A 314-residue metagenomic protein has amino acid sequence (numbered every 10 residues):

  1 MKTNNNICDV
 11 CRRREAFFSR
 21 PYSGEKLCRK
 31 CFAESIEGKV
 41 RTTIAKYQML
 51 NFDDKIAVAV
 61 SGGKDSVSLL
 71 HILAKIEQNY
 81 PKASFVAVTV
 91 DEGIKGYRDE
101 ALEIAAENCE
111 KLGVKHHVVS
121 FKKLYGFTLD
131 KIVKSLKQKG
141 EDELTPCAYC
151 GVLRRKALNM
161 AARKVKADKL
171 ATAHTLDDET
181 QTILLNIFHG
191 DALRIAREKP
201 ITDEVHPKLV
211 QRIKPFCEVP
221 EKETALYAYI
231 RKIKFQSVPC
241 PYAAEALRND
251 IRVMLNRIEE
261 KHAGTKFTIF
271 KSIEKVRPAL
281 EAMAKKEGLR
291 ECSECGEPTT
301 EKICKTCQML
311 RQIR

Functional and structural regions predicted by a protein language model:
M1-L185, H189-R197, E218-R231, C304: ATP-dependent adenylation/nucleotidyltransferase module used to activate substrates
A45, K55, K169, T180-T224 (+1 more regions): Flexible helical/loop "lid" subdomain adjacent to adenine-nucleotide binding pockets
